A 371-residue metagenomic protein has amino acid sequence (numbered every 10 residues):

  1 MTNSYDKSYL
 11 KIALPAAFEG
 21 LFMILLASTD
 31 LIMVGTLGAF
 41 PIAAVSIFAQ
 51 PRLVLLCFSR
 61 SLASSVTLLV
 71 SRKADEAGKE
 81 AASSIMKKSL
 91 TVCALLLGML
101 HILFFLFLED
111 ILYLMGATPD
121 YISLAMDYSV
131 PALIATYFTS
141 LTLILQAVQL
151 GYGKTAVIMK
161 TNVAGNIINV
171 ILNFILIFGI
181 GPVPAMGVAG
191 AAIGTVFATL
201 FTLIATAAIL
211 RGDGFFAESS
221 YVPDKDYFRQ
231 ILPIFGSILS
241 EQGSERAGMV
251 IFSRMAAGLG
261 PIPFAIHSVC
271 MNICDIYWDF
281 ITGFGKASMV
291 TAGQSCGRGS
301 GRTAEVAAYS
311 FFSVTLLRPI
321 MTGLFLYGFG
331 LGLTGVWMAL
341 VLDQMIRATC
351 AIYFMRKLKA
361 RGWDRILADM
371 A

Functional and structural regions predicted by a protein language model:
M1-A16, V70-Y137, V183-L239, A292-S300 (+2 more regions): Short alpha-helical transmembrane segments in multi-pass integral membrane proteins
K11-D30, P131, A135, G165 (+3 more regions): Transmembrane helical elements of multi-pass membrane transporters/channels
A16, G20, L31-I32, A49 (+15 more regions): Transmembrane alpha-helix boundary and packing residues in multipass membrane permease domains and related
L25-A43, L112-P119, I175-M186, G243-I276 (+2 more regions): Helix-terminus/linker motif at the lipid-water interface of multi-pass membrane proteins
I42-I102, T139-I158, A257, I266-S310: Small-residue-rich hydrophobic transmembrane alpha-helices
A49-R52, L96, T161-N169, G194-T202 (+3 more regions): Transmembrane alpha-helical core residues of multi-pass small-molecule transporters, especially secondary transporters
V54-C57, N169-N173, L203-A207, I276-D279 (+2 more regions): Hydrophobic transmembrane alpha-helices of multi-pass small-molecule transporters
A135-F138, Q146, L150, T155-L203: Helix-loop-helix hairpin linking two adjacent transmembrane segments in secondary transporters
